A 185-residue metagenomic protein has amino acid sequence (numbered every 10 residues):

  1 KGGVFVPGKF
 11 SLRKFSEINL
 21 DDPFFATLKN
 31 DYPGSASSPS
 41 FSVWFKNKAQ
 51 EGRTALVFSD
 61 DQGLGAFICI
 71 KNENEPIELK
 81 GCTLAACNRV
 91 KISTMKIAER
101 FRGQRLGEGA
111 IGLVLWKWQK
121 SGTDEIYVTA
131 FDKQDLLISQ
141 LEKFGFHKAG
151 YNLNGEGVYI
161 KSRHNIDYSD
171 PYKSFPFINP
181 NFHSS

Functional and structural regions predicted by a protein language model:
G3-E51, V57-S59, K173-S185: Short amphipathic alpha-helix that is part of the acyltransferase structural core
F58-D61, K161-R163: Active-site beta-strand termini and strand-to-loop segments that position acidic
G63-T94: Conserved acyl-donor/pantetheine-binding loop and adjacent beta-alpha core of acyl/acetyltransferases and related
I97, G103-W116: Conserved acetyl-CoA-binding loop-helix of GNAT-fold acetyltransferases
W118-D132: Conserved GNAT acetyl-CoA-binding A-motif
T129, G145-I160: Conserved catalytic-core motifs of GNAT/GCN5-like acyltransferases
L137-F146: Short, aromatic/basic amphipathic alpha-helical patches
N154-F182: C-terminal "cap" of GNAT-fold acetyltransferases
